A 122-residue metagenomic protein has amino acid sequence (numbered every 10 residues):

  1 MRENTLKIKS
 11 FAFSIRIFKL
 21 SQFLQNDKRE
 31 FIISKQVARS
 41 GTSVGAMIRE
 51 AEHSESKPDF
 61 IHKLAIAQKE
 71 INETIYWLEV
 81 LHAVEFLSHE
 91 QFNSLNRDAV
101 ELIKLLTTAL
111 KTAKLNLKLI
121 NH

Functional and structural regions predicted by a protein language model:
M1-H122: Short, C-terminally biased terminal segments at protein or domain edges
